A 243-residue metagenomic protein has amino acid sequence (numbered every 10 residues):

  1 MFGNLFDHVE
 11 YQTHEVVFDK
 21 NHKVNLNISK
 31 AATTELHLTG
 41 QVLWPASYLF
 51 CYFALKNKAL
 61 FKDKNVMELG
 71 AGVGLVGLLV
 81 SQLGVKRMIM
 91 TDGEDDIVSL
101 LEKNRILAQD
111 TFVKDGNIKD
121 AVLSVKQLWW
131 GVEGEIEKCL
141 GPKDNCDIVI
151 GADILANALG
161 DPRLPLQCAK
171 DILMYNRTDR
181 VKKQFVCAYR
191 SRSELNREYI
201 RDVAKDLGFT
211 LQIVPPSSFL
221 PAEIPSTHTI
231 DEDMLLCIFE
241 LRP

Functional and structural regions predicted by a protein language model:
M1-P243: S-adenosylmethionine-dependent methyltransferases
